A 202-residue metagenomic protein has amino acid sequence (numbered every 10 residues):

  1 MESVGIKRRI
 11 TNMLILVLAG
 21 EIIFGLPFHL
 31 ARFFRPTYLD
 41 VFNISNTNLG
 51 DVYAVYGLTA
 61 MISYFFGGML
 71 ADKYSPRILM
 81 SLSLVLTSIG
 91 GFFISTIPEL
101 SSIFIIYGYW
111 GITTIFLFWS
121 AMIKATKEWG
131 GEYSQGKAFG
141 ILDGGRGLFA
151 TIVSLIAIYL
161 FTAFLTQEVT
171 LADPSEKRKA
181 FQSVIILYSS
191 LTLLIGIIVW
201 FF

Functional and structural regions predicted by a protein language model:
I6-F34: Pair of pore-lining "gating" transmembrane helices in MFS-fold secondary transporters
D51-M69: Central cavity-lining transmembrane alpha-helices of secondary-active solute carriers, predominantly the Major
R77-M80: Primarily marks hydrophobic transmembrane alpha-helices of the MFS/SLC 12-helix fold
V85-E99: C-terminal ends and interior cores of transmembrane alpha-helices in multi-pass membrane transporters/permeases
G90, S101-L117: Hydrophobic core of transmembrane alpha-helices in multi-pass small-molecule transporters, especially MFS/SLC-type
F116-G131: Intracellular juxtamembrane helix-capping segments at the cytosolic ends of symmetry-related transmembrane helices
G136-L165: Glycine-rich segments within core transmembrane alpha-helices of 12-TM secondary carriers
T162-T166, S189-F202: C-terminal membrane-cytosol helix-exit motif in multi-pass small-molecule transporters
